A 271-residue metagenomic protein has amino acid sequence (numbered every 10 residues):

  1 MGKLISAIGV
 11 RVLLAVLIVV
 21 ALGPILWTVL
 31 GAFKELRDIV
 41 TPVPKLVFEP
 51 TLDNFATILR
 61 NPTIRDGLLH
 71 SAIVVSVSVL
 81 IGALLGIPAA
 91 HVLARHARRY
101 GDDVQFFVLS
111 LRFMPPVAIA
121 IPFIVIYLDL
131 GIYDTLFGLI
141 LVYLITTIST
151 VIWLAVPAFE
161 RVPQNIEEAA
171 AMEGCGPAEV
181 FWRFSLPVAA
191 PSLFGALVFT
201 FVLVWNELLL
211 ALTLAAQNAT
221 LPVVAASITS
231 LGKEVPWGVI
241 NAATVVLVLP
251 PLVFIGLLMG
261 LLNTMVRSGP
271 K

Functional and structural regions predicted by a protein language model:
M1-L4: Short, Lys/Arg-rich, polar N-terminal cytosolic tail immediately upstream of the first transmembrane signal-anchor
S6-K271: A structural signal for multi-pass alpha-helical bundles of membrane permease subunits that mediate small-molecule
